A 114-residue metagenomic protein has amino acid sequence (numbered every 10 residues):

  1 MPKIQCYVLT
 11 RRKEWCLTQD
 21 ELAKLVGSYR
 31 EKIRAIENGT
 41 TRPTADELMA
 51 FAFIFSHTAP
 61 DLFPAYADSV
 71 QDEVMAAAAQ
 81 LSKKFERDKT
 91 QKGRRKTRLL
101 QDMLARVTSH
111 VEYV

Functional and structural regions predicted by a protein language model:
P2, R12-E14, R42: Short amphipathic helical patch at the helix-1/turn junction of helix-turn-helix
C6-L25, A76-R87: Short basic helix-loop element that most often maps to the first helix and adjoining turn of HTH DNA-binding modules
V8, Q19, R30, A45-L48: Helix-turn-helix DNA-binding elements, focusing on the entry/boundary residues of the two helices that contact DNA
V26-P43: Recognition helix of helix-turn-helix/homeodomain-like DNA-binding domains that insert into the DNA major groove
G27, T44-D61: DNA major-groove recognition helix of helix-turn-helix/homeodomain DNA-binding modules
F63-V114: Short, charged recognition helix plus adjacent turn of helix-turn-helix-like nucleic-acid-binding domains
